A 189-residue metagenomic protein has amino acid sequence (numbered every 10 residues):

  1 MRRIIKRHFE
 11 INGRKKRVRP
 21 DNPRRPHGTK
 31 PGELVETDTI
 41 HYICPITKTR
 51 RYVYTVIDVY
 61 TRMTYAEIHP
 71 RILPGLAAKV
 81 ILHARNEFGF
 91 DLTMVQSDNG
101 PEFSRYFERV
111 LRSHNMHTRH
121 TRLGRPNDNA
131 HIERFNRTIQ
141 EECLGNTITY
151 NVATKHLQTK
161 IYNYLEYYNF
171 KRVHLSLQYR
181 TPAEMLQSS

Functional and structural regions predicted by a protein language model:
M1, D38, V56, R62 (+9 more regions): Mobile genetic element proteins and their domesticated derivatives, centered on retroelements and DNA transposons
M1-L34, R125, T181, L186-Q187: Basic, flexible linker segments flanking DNA-binding modules in nucleic acid-interacting mobile-element proteins
E33, T37-Y65: An active-site-proximal beta-strand-loop segment
A66-F90: Active-site beta-loop-alpha junctions of metal-dependent nucleic acid enzymes, especially the RNase H-like/DDE
I72, F90-F103, Q178-T181: Acidic/histidine-rich, metal-coordinating catalytic segments
M94-N99, S113-H131, T147-V152: RNase H-like polynucleotidyl transferase catalytic core
R105, H114-M116, Q140-S189: C-terminal domain-tail junction helix/linker
